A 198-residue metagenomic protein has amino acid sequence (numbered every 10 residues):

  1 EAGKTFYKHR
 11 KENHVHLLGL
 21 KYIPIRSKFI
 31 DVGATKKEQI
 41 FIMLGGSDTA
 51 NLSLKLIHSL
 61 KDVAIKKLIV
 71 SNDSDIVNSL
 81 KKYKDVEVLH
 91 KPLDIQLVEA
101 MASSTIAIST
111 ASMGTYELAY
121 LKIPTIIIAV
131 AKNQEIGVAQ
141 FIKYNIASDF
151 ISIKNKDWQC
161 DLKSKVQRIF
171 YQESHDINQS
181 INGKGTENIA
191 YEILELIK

Functional and structural regions predicted by a protein language model:
E1-T49: A nucleotide-sugar donor-handling region in carbohydrate enzymes
I30, K36-D75: Conserved catalytic-core segment of nucleotide-activated headgroup transferases in glycan assembly
V77-L93: Nucleotide-activated donor-binding/catalytic signature segment of Leloir-type glycosyltransferases, i.e., the conserved
L93-S104, A119-Y120: Short acidic alpha-helix that forms the nucleotide-activated donor recognition element in Leloir-type transferases
A102-M113: Acidic donor-binding loop of glycosyltransferase active sites
Y116-C160: Catalytic binding pocket for nucleotide-activated donors in carbohydrate/polymer assembly enzymes
Q167, N182-K198: C-terminal alpha-helical cap of glycosyltransferases
Y171-G183: A short, well-ordered alpha-helix in the C-terminal region of glycosyltransferases
